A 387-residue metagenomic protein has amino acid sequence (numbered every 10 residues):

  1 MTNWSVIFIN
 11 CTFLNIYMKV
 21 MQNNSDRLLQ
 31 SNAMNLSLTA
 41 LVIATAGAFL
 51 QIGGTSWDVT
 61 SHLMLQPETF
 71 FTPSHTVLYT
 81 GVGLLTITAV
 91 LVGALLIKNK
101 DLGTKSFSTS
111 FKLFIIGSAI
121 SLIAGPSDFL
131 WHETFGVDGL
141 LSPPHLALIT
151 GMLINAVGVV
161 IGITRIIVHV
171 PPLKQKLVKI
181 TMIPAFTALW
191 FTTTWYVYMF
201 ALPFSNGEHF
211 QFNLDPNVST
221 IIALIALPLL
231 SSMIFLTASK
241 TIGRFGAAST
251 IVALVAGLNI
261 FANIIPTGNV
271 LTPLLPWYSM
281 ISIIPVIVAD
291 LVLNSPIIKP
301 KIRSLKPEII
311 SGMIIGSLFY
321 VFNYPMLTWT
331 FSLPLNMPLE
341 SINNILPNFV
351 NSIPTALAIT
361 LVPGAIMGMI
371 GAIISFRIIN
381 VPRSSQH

Functional and structural regions predicted by a protein language model:
K19-I87: N-terminal signal-anchor module of multipass membrane proteins
K19-S37, K98-T109, I166-M182, K301-R303 (+1 more regions): Membrane-interfacial, low-structure loops and terminal tails that flank and connect transmembrane helices in multi-pass
I43-G53, K112-D128, G151-V157, K179-L202 (+4 more regions): Alpha-helical transmembrane segments of multi-pass integral membrane proteins
S56-T76, S127-L146, Y198-V218, F261-L275 (+1 more regions): Membrane-interface interhelical loops and short amphipathic "cap" helices that link adjacent transmembrane segments
T76-G93, A147-T164, T220-T237, S279-N294 (+1 more regions): Hydrophobic cores of alpha-helical transmembrane segments in multi-pass inner/ER membrane proteins, independent
T104-L113, P126-A185, L202-F212: Membrane-interface helix-loop-helix junctions at boundaries between adjacent transmembrane segments
Y278-S279, I298-R383: C-terminal transmembrane helix-loop-helix hairpin of multi-pass membrane proteins
